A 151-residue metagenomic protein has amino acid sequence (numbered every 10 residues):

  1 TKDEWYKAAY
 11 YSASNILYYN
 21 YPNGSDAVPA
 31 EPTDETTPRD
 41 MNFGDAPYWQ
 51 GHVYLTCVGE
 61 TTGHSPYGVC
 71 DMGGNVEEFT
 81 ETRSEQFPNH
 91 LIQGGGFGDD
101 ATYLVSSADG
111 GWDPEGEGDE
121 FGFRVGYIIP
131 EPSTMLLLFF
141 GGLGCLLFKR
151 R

Functional and structural regions predicted by a protein language model:
T1-V105: Functional-site microenvironments in short loops/helix caps that host divalent-cation chemistry
G63, V69, E117, L136-F139: Short, flexible coil/turn micro-motifs enriched in small/turn-prone residues
V69, G95-G96, F123, G142-C145: Gly/Ser/Thr-rich helix-start
G110-E117: Short proline/glycine-enriched turn/loop segments at secondary-structure junctions
D119-I128: Short, structured beta-strand segments at or near domain termini in extracellular proteins/domains
E131-F148: A short, hydrophobic C-terminal helix/tail in secreted or cell-surface proteins
